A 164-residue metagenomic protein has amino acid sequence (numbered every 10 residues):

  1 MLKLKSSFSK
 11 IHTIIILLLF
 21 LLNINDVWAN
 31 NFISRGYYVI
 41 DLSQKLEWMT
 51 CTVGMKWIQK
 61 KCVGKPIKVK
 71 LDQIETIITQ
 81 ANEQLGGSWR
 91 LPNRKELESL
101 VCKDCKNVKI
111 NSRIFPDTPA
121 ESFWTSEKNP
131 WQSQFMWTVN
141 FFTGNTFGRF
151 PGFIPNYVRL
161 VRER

Functional and structural regions predicted by a protein language model:
L2-I14: Bacterial N-terminal signal peptides that target proteins for export
H12-N23: Bacterial N-terminal signal peptides
V27-N31: Boundary at the C-terminal end of the N-terminal hydrophobic targeting segment
I33-R35: Short, small/polar residue-rich loop motifs at catalytic or cofactor-binding pockets
Y37, L42-R90, R94-L97, V101-K103 (+1 more regions): Short aromatic-cysteine micro-motif
K45-W48, W124-T125, L160: Bulky hydrophobic/aromatic "packing anchor" residues in well-ordered structure
E75-S88, R94-T143, R149, E163: An exposed tryptophan-centered "aromatic clamp" motif
F153, Y157-R162: Terminal interaction module
